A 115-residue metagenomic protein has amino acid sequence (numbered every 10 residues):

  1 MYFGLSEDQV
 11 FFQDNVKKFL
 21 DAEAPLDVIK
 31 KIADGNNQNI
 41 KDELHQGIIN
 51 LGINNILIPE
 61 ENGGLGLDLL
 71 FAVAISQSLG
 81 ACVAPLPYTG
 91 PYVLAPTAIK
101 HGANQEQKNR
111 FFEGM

Functional and structural regions predicted by a protein language model:
M1-D8: Intrinsic disorder at enzyme termini
D14: Conserved "HGTGT" condensation-loop signature of ketosynthase/thiolase-family condensing enzymes that catalyze
A24-M115: Glycine-rich flavin
